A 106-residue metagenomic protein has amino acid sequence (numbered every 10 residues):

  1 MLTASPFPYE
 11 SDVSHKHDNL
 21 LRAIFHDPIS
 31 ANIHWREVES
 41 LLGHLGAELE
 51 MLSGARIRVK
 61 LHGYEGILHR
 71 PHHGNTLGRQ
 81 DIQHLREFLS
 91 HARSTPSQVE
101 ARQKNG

Functional and structural regions predicted by a protein language model:
L2-G106: Basic nucleic-acid-binding interfaces
